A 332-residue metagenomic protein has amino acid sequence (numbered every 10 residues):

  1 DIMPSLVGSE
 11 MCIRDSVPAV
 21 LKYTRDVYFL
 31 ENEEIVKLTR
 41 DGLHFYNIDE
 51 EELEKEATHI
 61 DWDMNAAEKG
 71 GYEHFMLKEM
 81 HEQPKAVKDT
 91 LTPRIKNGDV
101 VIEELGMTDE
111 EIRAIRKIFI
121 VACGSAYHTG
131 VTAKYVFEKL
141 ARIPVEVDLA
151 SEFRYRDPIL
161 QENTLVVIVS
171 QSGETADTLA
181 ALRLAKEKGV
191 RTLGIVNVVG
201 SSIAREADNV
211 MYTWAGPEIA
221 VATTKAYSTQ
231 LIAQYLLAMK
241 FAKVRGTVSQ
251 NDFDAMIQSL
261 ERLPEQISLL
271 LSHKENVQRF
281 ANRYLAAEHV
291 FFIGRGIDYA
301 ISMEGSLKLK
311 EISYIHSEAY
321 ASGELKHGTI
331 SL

Functional and structural regions predicted by a protein language model:
D1-G8, C12: Single conserved hydrophobic/aromatic residue that forms the stacking wall/gate of nucleotide- or nucleobase-binding
E10-N32: A conserved acidic, glycine/proline-rich C-terminal tail/linker
R14, P18-L21, L77, K88 (+7 more regions): Predominant activation on well-ordered alpha-helical scaffold segments within soluble catalytic domains
D26-F45, D49-E50: Extended acidic/polar, glycine-enriched regions that form or flank non-catalytic beta-rich accessory modules
V27-Y28, I35-K37, K69, E79 (+9 more regions): Replace "in large, NTP-powered and nucleic-acid-processing enzymes" with "in large, NTP-powered factors and other
G42-D109: Catalytic P-loop NTP-binding/switch module of NTPases
Q83-V87, L91-F119, N209-L332: Active-site phosphate/pyrophosphate-binding segments
R113-A255, S259-R262: Glycine-rich phosphate-binding loops that contact phosphosugars or nucleotide phosphates
